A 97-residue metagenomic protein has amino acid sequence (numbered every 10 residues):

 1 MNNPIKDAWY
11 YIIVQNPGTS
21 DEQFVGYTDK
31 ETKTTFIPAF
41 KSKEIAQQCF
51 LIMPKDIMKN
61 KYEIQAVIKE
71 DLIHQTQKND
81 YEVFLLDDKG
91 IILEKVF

Functional and structural regions predicted by a protein language model:
M1-F97: Conserved NAD+-utilizing ADP-ribose enzyme module
